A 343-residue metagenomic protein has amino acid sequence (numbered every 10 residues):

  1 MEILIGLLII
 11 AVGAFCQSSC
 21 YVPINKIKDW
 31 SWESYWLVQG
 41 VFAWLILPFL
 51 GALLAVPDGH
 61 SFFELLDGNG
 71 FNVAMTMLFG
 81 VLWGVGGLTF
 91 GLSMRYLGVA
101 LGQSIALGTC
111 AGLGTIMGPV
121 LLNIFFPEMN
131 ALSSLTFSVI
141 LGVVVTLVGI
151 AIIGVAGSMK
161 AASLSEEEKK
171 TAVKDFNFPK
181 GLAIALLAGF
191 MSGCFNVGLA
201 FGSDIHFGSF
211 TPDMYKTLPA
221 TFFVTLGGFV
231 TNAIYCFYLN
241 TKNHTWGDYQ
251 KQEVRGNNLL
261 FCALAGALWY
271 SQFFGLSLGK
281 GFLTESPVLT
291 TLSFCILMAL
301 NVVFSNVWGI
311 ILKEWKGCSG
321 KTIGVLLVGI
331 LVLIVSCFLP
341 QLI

Functional and structural regions predicted by a protein language model:
M1-I343: Polytopic alpha-helical membrane proteins, predominantly small-molecule transporters/carriers
